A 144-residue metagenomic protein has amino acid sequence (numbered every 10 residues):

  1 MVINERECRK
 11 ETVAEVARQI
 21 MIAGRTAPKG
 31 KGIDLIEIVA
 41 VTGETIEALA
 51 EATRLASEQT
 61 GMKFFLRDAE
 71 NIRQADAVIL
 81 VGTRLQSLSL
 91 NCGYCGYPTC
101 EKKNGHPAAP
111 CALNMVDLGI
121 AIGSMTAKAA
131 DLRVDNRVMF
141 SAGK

Functional and structural regions predicted by a protein language model:
M1-K144: Acidic, surface-exposed loops and disordered segments
